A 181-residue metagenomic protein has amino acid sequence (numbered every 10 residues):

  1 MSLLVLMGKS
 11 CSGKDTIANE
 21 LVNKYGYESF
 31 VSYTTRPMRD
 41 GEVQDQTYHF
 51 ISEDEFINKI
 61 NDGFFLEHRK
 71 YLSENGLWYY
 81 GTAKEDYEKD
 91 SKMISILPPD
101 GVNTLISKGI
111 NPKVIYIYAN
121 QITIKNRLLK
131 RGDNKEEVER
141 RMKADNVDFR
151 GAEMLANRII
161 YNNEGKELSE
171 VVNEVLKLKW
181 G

Functional and structural regions predicted by a protein language model:
L6: Hydrophobic anchor at the beta1->P-loop junction of P-loop NTPases
K9: P-loop (Walker A) phosphate-binding loop of NTP-binding proteins
S12: ATP-binding Walker
D15: Walker A/P-loop
N23-V31: Post-Walker A helix-loop "phosphate-sensing" segment adjacent to the P-loop in P-loop NTPases
T34-M93: ATP-dependent small-molecule kinase phosphotransfer cores that center on conserved nucleotide phosphate-binding segments
I94-P98, K108-R131: Conserved phosphate-donor/acceptor-positioning beta-strand/loop module used by diverse small-molecule
D133-W180: Small-molecule kinase domains that catalyze NTP-dependent phosphoryl transfer to phosphate-bearing small molecules
